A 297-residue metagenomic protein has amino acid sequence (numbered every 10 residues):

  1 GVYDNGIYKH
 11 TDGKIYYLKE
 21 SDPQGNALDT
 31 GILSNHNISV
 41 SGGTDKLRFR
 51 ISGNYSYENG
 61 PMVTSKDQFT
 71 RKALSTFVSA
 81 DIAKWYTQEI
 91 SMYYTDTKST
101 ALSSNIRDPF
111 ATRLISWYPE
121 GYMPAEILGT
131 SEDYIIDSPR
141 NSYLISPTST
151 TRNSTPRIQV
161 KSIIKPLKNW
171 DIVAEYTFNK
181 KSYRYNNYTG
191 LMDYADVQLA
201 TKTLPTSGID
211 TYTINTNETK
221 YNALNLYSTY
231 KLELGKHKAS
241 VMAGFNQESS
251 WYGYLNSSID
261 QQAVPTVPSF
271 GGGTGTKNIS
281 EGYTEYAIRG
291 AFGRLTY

Functional and structural regions predicted by a protein language model:
G1, L33-N35, R48: A beta-strand signature from Gram-negative outer-membrane beta-barrel systems, especially the internal plug domain
G1-Y17, S56, G60-F69, A73-R157 (+1 more regions): Surface-exposed loop/interface segments of Gram-negative outer-membrane beta-barrel transport/assembly proteins
K9-G31: Alpha-helix-centered segments that form part of catalytic cores
T30, S41-G42, N54, T177-F178: Non-cytosolic beta-sheet module surface loops
G31-L33, R71: Short solvent-exposed loop/turn micro-motifs enriched in small/polar/acidic residues
I32, I38-T44, T76-A80, I158-I164 (+2 more regions): Residues on the lipid-exposed face of transmembrane beta-strands in outer-membrane beta-barrel proteins
W170: An active-site-proximal structural segment forming one wall of the substrate-binding cleft that immediately precedes
